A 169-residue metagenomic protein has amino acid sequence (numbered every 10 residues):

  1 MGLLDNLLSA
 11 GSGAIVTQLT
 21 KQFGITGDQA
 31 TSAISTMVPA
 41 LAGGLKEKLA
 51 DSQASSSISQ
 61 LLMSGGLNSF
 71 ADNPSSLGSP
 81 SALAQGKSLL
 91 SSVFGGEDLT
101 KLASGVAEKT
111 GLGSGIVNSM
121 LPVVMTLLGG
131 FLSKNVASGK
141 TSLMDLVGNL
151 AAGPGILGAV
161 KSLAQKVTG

Functional and structural regions predicted by a protein language model:
M1-G169: A structural "flexibility-hinge" signal
